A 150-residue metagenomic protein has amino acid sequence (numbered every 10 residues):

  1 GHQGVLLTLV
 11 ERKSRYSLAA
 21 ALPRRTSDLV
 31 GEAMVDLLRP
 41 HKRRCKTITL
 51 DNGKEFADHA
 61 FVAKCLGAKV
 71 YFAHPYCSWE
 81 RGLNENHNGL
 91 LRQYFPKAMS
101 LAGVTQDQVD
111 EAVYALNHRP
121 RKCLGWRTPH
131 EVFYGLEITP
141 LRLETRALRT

Functional and structural regions predicted by a protein language model:
G1-H2, L7-V10, A19-R43: Active-site beta-loop-alpha junctions of metal-dependent nucleic acid enzymes, especially the RNase H-like/DDE
L9, G31-M34, C65, Y114 (+1 more regions): Metal-centered catalytic cores of metalloenzymes
V10-K13, G53: Anionic group-transfer/hydrolysis microenvironments
R15-A20, F72, K97: Short small-residue beta-strand/loop micro-motif enriched in glycine and branched aliphatics
L50-N52, F56-A60, C65, Y71-F95 (+1 more regions): RNase H-like two-metal-ion nuclease catalytic core shared by retroviral integrases and related mobile-element nucleases
K97-T150: C-terminal domain-tail junction helix/linker
